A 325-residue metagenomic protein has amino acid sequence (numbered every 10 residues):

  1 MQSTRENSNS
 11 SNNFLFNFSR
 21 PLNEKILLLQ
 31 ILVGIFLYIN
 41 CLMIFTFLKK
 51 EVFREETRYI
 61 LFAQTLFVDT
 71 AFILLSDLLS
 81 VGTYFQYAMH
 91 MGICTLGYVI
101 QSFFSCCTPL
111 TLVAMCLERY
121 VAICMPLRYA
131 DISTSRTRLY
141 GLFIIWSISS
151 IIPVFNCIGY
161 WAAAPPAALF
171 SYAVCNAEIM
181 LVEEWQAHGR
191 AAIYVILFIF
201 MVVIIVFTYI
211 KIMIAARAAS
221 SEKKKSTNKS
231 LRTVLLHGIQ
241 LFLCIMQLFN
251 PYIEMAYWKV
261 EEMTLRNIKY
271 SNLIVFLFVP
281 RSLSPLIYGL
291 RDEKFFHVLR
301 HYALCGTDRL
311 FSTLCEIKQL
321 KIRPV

Functional and structural regions predicted by a protein language model:
M1-C41, T46, A191, Y302 (+1 more regions): Extracellular N-terminal segment of 7TM GPCRs
Q2, R20-I93, Y98-I100, P109-Y120 (+1 more regions): Structural signature of the GPCR N-terminal helical module
S3-N13, P153-L197: Loop architecture of class A 7-transmembrane GPCRs
E24, M43-K49, F53-T70, C94-V99 (+5 more regions): Class A (rhodopsin-like) GPCR intracellular loop-transmembrane helix junctions and adjacent helical segments
L74-L78, I151-V154, I158, V195 (+3 more regions): Hydrophobic alpha-helical segments of membrane proteins
C106-F143: Class A GPCR helix-loop hinge within the 7TM core
T108, S133-L169, P324-V325: Fourth transmembrane helix
F249-A256, E262-V325: Seventh transmembrane helix
